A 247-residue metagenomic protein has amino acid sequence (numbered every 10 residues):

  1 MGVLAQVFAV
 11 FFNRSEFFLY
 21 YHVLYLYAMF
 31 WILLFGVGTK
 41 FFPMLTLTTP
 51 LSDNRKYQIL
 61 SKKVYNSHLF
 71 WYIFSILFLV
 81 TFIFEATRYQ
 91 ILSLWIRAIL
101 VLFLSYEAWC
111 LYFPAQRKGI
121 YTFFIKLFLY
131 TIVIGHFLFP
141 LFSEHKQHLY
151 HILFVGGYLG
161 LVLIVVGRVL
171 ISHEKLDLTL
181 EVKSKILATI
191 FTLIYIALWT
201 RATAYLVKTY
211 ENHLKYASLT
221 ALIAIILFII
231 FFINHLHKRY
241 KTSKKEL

Functional and structural regions predicted by a protein language model:
M1-L247: Hydrophobic alpha-helical transmembrane segments of multi-pass integral membrane proteins
